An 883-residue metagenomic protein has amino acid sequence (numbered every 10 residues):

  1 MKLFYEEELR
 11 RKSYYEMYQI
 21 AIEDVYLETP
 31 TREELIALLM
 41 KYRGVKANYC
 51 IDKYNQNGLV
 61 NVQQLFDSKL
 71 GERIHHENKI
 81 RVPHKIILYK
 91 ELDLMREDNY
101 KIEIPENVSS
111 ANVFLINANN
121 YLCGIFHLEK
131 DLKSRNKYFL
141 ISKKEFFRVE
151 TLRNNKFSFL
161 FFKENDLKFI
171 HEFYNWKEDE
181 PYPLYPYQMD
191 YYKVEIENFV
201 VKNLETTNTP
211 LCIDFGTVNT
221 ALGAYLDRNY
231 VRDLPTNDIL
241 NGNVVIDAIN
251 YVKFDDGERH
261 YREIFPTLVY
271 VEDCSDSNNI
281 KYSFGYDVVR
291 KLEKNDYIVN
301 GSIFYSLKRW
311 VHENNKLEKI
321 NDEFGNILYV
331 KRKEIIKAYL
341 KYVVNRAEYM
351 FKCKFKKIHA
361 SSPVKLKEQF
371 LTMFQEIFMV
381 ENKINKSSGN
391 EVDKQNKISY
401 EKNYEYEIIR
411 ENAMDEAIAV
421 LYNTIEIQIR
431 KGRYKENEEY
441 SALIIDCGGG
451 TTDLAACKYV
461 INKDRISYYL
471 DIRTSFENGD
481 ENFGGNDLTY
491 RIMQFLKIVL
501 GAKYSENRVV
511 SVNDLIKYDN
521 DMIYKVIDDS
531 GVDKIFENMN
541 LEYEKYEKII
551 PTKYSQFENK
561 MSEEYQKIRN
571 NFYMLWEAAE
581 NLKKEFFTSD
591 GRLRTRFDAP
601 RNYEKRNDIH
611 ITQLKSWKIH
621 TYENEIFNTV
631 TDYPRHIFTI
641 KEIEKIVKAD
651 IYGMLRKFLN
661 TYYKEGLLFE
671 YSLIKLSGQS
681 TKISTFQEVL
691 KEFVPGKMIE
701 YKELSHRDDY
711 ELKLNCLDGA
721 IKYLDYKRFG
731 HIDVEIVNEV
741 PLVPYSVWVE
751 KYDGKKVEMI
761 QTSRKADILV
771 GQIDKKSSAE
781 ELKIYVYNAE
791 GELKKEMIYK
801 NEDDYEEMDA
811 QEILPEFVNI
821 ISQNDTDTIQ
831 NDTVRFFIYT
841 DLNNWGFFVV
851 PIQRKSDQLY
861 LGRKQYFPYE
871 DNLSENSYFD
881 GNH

Functional and structural regions predicted by a protein language model:
M1-E72: Basic helix-extension-helix modules of the SAP/HeH family
Q56, V60-E172, L240-I358, S362 (+5 more regions): Phosphate-binding loop and its immediate beta->loop->alpha context in nucleotide/phosphate-handling enzymes
V62-S109, A118-N119, F126-H127, N136-S142 (+5 more regions): Acidic, glycine/GT-rich loop-and beta-edge segments that sit at the periphery of enzyme/chaperone cores
P183-T207, D393-I445, N715-H731: Conserved phosphate-binding catalytic cores of ATP/NTP-utilizing and phosphoryl-transfer enzymes
V201-D233, V299-S302, K308, H312 (+2 more regions): Gly/Thr-rich phosphate-binding beta-strand-loop-beta motif of the actin/hexokinase/Hsp70
R228-I264, K386-D393, D464-N478, S705-H706: Flexible phosphate/Mg2+-sensing switch loops adjacent to catalytic phosphate-binding sites
V299-I303, L328-V343, K367-F374, A413-V420 (+6 more regions): Phosphate/oxyanion-binding active-site loops and adjacent basic polyanion-contact surfaces
G484, T489-Q494, I498, M539-I736 (+2 more regions): Helical "lid/coupling" subdomains associated with nucleotide-phosphate turnover
